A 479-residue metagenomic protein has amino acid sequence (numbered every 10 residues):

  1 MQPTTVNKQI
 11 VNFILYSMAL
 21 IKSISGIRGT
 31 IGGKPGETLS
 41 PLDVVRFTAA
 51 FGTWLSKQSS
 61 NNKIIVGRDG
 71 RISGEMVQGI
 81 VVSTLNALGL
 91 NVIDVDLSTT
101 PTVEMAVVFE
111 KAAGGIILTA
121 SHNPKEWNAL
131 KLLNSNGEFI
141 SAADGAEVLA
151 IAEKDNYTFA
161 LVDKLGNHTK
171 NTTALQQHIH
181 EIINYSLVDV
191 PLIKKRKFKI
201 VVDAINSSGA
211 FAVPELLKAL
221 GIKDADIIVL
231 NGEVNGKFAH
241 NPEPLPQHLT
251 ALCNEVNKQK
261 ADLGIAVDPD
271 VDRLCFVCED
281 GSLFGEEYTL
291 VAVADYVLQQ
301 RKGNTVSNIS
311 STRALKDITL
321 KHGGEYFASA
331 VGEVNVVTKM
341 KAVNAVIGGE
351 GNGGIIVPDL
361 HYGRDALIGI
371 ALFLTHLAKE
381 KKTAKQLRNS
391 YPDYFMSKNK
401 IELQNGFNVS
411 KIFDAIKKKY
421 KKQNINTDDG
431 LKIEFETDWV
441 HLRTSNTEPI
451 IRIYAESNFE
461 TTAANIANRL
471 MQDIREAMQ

Functional and structural regions predicted by a protein language model:
P3, Q9: Cationic, low-complexity basic patches in intrinsically disordered or flexible, solvent-exposed regions
Y16-S83, A87-L88, H168-I200: An N-terminal, well-structured beta->alpha segment
T30, N128-N257: Gly/Ser/Thr-enriched, mixed-charge loops and adjacent short helices that form phosphate/oxyanion-binding elements
T53, K63-W127, E215-V277: N-terminal small/polar loop signature for handling phosphorylated ligands or for N-terminal nucleophile
A112-W127, V256-C278, L283, Y326-D365: Glycine-rich phosphate-binding loop
E147-H180, N184, C278-G351, I355-I356: Proline/glycine-rich low-complexity loops and linkers
R301-Q479: Phosphate-binding and adjacent anionic-ligand microenvironments
